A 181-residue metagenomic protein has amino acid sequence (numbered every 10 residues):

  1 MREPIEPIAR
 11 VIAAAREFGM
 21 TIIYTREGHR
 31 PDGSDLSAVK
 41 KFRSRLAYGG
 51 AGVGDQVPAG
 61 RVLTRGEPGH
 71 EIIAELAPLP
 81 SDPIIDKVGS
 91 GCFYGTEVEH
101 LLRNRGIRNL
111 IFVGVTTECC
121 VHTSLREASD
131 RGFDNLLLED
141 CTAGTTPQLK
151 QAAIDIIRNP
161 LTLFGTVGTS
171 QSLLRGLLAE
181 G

Functional and structural regions predicted by a protein language model:
M1-P4, T146: Residue-level preference for long, well-ordered alpha-helices that form the structural scaffold of enzyme catalytic
E3-T21: A short, N-terminal amphipathic alpha-helix
A13-F18, K40-G181: Active-site-adjacent betaalpha module
I23-T25, L137: A structural signal for short, well-ordered beta-strand segments and their strand-loop junctions that often border
R26-G28, V115: Short, well-ordered beta-to-alpha junction loops that form the rim of enzyme active sites and present histidine/acidic
R30-S34: Short catalytic/ligand-binding loop motif for oxyanion handling, primarily in non-cytosolic enzymes, centered on
